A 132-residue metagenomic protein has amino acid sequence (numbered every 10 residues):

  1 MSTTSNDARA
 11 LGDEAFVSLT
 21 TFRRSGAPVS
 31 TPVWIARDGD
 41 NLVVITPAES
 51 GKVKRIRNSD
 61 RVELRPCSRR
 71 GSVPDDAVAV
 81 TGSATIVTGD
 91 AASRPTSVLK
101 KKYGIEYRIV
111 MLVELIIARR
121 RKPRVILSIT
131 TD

Functional and structural regions predicted by a protein language model:
M1-N6, R24-A27, N41-P47, V87-A92: A broad, low-specificity signal for short, low-complexity segments enriched in glycine/proline and polar/charged
M1-S18: Extreme N-terminal tail/first-helix region
S5-D7, L112-I117: Short, P/G- and charge-enriched loop/turn segments at secondary-structure junctions
E14-A48, I56, E63-P66, A77-A79: Short beta-strand segments
E49-L115, R124-D132: Short, structured beta-strand-loop surface elements
